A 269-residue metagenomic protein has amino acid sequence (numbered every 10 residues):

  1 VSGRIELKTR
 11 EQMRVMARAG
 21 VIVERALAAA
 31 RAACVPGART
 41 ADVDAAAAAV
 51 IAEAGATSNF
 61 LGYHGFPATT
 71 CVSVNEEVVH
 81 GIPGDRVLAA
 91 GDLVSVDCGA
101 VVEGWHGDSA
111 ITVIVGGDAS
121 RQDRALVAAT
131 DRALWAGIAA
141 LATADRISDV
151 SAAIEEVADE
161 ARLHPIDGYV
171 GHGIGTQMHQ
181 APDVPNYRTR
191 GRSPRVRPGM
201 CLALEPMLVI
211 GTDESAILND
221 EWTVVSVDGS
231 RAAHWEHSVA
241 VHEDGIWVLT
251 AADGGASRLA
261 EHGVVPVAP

Functional and structural regions predicted by a protein language model:
V1-P269: Active-site neighborhoods and metal-handling regions in enzymes and metal-associated proteins
